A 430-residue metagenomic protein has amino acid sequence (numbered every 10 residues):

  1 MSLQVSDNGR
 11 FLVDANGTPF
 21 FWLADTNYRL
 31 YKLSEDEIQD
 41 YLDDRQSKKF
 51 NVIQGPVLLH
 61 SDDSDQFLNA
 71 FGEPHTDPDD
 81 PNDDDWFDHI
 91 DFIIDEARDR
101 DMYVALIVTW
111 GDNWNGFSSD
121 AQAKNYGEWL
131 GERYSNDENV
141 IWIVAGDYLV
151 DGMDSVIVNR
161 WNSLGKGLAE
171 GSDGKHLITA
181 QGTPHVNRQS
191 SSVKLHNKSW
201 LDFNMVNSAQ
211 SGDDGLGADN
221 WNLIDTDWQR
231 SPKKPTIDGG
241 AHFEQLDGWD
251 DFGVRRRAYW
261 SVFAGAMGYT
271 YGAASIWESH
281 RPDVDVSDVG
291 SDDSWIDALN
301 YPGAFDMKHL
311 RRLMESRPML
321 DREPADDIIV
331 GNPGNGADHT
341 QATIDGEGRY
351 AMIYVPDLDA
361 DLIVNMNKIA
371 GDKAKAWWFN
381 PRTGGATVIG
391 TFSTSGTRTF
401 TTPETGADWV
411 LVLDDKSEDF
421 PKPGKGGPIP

Functional and structural regions predicted by a protein language model:
Q4-G215: Active-site mouth of glycoside hydrolases
Q4-N8, I344-G348, F392-T394: Short, ordered beta-strand-loop transition motifs
T18, F243-Q245, V254-G390, T401-P430: Aromatic- and carboxylate-lined catalytic core of secreted/periplasmic carbohydrate-active enzymes
L23, G390-F392: Short hydrophobic alpha-helix segments
I143-A145, T179-G182, M205, I237-G240 (+2 more regions): Short beta-strand segments
K198-D283: Catalytic-core region of carbohydrate-active enzymes that cleave or remodel glycosidic bonds
